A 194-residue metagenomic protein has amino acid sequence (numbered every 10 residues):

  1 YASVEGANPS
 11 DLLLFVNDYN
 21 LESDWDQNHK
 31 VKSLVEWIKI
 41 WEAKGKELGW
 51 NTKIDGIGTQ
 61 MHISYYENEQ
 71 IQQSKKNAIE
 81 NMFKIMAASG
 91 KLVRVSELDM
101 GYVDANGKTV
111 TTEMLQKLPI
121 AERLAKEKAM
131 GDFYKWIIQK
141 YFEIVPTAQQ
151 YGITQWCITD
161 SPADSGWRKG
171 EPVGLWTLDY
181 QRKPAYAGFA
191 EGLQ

Functional and structural regions predicted by a protein language model:
Y1-E113: Noncatalytic carbohydrate-binding groove/subsite architecture in carbohydrate-active enzymes
S74-L92, M100-Q194: Aromatic-rich peripheral "rim/lid" segments of glycoside hydrolase catalytic domains that contact and position glycan
